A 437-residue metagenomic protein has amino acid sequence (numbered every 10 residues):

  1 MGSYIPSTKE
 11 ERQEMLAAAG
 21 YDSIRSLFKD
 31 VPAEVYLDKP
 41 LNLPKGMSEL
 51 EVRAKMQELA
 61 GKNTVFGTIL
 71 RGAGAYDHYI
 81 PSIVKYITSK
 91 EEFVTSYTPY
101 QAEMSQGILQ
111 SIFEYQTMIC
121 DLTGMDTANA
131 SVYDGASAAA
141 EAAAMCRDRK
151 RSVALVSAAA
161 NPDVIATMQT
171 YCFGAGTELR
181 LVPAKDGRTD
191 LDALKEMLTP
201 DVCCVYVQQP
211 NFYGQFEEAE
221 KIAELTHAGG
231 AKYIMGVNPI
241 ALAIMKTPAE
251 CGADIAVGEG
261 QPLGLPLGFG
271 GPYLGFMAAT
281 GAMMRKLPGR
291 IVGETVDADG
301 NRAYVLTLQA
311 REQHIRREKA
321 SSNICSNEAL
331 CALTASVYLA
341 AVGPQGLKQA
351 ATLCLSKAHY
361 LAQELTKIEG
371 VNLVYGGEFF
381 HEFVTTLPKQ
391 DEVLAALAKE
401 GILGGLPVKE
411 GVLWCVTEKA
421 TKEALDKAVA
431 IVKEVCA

Functional and structural regions predicted by a protein language model:
M1-D38: Compact, charge-rich alpha-helical regulatory domains located at protein termini
G2, G107, S137-G300, G370 (+5 more regions): Conserved PLP-enzyme active-site core in the AAT-like
V35-E114: N-terminal entrance/gating region of PLP-dependent enzymes' catalytic architecture
K90-A102, M118-G124, K150-R151, C172-R180 (+4 more regions): Gly-rich Lys/Arg/Thr-decorated short loops/hinges at beta-loop-alpha junctions or inter-strand turns that position
Y100-M104, C120-A140: Short loop-beta-helix segment that forms the pyridoxal 5′-phosphate
Q116-I119, A138-C146, A335-L339: Buried hydrophobic packing segments
L263-E369, L373-G376: Active-site C-terminal subdomain of aminotransferase-like
Q345-A428: Conserved C-terminal alpha-helix-loop-beta "cap" of PLP-dependent enzymes that closes/shapes the active-site mouth
